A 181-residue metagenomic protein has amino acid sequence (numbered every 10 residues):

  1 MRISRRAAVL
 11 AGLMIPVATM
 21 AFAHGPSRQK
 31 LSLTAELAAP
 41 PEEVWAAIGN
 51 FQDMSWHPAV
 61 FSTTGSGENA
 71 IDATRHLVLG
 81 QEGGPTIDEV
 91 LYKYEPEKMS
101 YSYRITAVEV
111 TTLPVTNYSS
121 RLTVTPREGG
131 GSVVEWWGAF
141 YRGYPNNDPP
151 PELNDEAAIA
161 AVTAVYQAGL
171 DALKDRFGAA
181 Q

Functional and structural regions predicted by a protein language model:
I3-V9: N-terminal export leaders
A11-A18: Bacterial N-terminal signal peptides
M20-A70: Hydrophobic ligand-binding cavity/cleft-lining segments
E36, D53-A59, T63-P114, A172 (+1 more regions): Glycine-rich portal/gate segments that line the openings of hydrophobic small-molecule binding cavities
P40-P41, A47, A158, V162-G169: Stable alpha-helical elements in mature extracytoplasmic
V108-A164: Beta-strand/loop substructures that line and gate deep hydrophobic ligand-binding cavities in soluble
